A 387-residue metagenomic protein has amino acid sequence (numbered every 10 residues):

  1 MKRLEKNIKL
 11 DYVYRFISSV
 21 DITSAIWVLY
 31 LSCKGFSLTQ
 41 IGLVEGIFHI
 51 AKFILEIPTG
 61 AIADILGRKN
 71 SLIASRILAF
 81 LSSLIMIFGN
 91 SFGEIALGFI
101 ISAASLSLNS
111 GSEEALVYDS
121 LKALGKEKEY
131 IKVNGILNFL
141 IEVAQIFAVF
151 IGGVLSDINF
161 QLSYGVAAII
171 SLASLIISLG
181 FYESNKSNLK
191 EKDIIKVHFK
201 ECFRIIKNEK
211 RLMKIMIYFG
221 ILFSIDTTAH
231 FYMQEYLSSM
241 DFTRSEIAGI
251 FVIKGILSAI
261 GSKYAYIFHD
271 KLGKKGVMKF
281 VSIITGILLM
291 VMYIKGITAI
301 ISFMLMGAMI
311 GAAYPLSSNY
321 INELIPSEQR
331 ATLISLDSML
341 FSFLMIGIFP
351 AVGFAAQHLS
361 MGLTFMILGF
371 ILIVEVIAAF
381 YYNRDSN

Functional and structural regions predicted by a protein language model:
M1-E5, E183-M216: Juxtamembrane intracellular "pre-TM" segments in multi-pass secondary transporters
K2-I54, E209-V252: Helix-loop boundary and gating motifs at the non-cytosolic
C33, Q145-G165, S239-M240, I267 (+1 more regions): Transmembrane alpha-helix termini and helix-breaking/packing motifs in multi-pass membrane transporters
E56-G67, I260-K274, A356-Q357: Helix-to-loop junctions at the C-terminal end of transmembrane segments in multipass secondary transporters
I77-S91, I283-K295: C-terminal ends and interior cores of transmembrane alpha-helices in multi-pass membrane transporters/permeases
I100-E142: Cytoplasmic helix-loop-helix junction between adjacent transmembrane helices in 12-TM secondary transporters
S163, A167-D193, Y381-N387: Helix-loop junctions on the cytosolic side of multi-pass membrane transporters, especially the intracellular loop
K275-S317: C-terminal transmembrane helical hairpin of 12-TM major facilitator-type secondary transporters
